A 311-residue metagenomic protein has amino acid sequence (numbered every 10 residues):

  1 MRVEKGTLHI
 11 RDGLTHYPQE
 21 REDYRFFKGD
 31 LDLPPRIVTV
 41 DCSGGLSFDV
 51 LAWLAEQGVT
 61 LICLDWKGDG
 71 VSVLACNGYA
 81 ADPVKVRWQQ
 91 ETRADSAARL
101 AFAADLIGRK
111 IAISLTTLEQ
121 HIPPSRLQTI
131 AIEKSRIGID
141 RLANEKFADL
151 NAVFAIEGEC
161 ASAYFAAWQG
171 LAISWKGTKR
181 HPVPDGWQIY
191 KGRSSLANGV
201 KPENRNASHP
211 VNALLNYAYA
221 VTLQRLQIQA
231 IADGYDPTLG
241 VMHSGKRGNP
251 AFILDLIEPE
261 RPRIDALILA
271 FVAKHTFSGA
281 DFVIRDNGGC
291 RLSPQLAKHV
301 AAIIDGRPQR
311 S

Functional and structural regions predicted by a protein language model:
M1-G13, E56, A81-S311: Active-site helix-to-loop segments that bind/position phosphate- or nucleotide-bearing substrates and donors across
M1-L31: N- or domain-start disorder-to-order transition segments that initiate the globular core
E20-F27, S43-L46, L54, E145-F147 (+1 more regions): Short, exposed beta-strand "edge-strand" segments with a Pro/Gly-rich flavor and a Y/T-containing core
Y24-F27, P34-I37, C42-T116: A surface-exposed, charged beta-strand/loop segment in the N-terminal or early-internal portion of soluble proteins
L31, S43-S47, N249, E260-R261: Generic structural signal for well-ordered secondary structure
D32-D41, W187-R193: Short, charged N-terminal helix-start/capping segments
